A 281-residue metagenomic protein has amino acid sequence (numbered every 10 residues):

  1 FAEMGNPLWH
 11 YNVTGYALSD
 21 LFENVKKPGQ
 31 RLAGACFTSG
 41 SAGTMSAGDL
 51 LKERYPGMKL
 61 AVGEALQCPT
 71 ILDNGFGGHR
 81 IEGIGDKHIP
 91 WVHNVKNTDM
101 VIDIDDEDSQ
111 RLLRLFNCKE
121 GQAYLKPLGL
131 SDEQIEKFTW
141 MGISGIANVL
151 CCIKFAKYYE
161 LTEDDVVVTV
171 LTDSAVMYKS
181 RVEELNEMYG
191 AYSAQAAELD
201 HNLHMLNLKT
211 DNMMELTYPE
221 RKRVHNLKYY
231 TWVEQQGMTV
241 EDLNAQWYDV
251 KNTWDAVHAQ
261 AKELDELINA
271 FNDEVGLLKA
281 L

Functional and structural regions predicted by a protein language model:
F1, F37-T38, V62-E64, V168-T172: Short beta-strand segments
F1-S41, S46-A47, D108-F138: Active-site/ligand-binding-proximal alpha/beta "capping" segment
P28-A33, M58, T98, D164: Local beta-strand N-terminus motif with an aromatic residue
C36-G48, T70-I71, I143-C152, Y178: Short glycine/serine/threonine-rich phosphate/pyrophosphate-binding segments that cradle anionic phosphate groups
L51-W140, R181-L281: Active-site/ligand-binding loops adjacent to catalytic centers
E53-A61, K157-V166: Phosphate-handling active-site elements
D165-S180: ATP/nucleoside-binding phosphotransfer catalytic cores, i.e., glycine-rich phosphate-binding loops
